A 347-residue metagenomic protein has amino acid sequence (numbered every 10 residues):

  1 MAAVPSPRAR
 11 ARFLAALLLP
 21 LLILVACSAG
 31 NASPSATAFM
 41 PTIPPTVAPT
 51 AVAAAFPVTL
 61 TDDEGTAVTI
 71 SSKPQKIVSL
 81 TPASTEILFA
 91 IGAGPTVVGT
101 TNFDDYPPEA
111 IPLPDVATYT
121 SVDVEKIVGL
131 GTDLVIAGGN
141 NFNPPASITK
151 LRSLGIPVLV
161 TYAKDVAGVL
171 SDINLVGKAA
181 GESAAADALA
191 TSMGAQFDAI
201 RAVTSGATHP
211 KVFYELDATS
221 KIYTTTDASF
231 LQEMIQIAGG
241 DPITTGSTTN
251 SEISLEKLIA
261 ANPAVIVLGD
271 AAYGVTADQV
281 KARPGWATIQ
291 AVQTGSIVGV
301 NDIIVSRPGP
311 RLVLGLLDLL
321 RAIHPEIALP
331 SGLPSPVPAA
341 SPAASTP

Functional and structural regions predicted by a protein language model:
A2-P5, F13-L14, L18, V25-A83 (+2 more regions): Bacterial Sec-exported substrate-binding components of ABC uptake systems
D63-G65, V116-E125, S247-L255: Short helix-initiation/N-cap motifs at beta->coil->alpha
T66-A67, L134, P145-T219, T244-G246 (+1 more regions): Extracytoplasmic substrate-binding proteins
S72-K73, V124-T132, L154, I253-N262: Short helices/loops that flank or line small-molecule/ion binding pockets
K76-L130, L134-N141, I243: A short, structured surface patch at a secondary-structure boundary
T81, T101, G139-N140, L216 (+4 more regions): Short secondary-structure boundary segments
F103-Y106, Y223-S251: Alpha-helical, coiled-coil/dimerization segments enriched in small aliphatic residues
N141-S153, V265-R283: A ligand-binding cleft/hinge motif common to bilobed small-molecule-binding domains
